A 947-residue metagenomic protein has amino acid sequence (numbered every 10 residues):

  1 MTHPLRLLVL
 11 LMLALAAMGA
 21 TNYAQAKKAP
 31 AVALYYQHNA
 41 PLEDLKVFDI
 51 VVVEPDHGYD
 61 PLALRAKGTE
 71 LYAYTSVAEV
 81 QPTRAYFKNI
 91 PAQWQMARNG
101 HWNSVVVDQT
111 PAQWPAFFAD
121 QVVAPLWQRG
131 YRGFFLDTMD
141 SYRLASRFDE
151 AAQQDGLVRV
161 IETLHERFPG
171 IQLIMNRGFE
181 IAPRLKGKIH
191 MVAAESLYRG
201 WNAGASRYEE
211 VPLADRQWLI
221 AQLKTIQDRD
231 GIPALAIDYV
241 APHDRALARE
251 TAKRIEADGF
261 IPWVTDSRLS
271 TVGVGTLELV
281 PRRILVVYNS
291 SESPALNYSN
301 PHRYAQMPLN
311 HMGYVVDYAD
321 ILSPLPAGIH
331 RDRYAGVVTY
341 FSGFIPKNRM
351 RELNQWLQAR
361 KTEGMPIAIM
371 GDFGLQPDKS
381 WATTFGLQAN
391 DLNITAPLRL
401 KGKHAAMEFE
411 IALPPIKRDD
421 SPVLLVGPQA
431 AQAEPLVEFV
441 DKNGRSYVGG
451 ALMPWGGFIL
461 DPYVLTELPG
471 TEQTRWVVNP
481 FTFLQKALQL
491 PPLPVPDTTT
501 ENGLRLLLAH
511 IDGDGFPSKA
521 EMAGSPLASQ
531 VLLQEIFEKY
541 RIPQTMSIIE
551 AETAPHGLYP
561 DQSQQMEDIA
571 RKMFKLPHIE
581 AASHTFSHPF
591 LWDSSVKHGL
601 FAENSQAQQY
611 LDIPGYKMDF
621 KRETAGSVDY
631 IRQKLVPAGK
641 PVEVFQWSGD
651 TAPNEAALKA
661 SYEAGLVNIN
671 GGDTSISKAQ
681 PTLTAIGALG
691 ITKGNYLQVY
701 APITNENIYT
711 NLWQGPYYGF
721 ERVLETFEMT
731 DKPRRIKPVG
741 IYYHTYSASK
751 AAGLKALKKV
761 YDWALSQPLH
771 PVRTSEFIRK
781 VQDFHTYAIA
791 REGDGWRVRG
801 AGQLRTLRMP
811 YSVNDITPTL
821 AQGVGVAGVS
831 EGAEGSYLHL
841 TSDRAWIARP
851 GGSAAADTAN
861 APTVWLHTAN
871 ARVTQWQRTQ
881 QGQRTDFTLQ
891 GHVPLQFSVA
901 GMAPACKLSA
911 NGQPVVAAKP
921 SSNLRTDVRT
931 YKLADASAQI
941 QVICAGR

Functional and structural regions predicted by a protein language model:
Y35-D49, D56-G58, P294-P377: Helical hinge/lid and interdomain linker segments adjacent to catalytic or ligand-binding clefts that mediate domain
A97-Q109, E363, M370, G374-T383 (+5 more regions): Metal-dependent polysaccharide deacetylase catalytic core of the NodB/CE4 family, i.e., the active-site-bearing domain
D140-E162, E166, Q172, N176-K188 (+4 more regions): Catalytic domains of cell-wall/extracellular-matrix polysaccharide-remodeling enzymes, centered on de-N-acetylation
D228-A241, L490-E521, F537, P614 (+6 more regions): Catalytic grooves of carbohydrate-active enzymes
I261-E278, V315-L322, P326, A487-G503 (+6 more regions): C-terminal domain-boundary segment and adjacent tail
S270, I369, W763, P768-R947: Non-catalytic C-terminal accessory domains or segments of carbohydrate-active enzymes
R283, H311, E408, A412-R505: A glycine-centered loop/beta-turn motif at secondary-structure junctions
I345-P415: A glycine-rich, often tryptophan-bearing local segment used as a flexible ligand/cofactor-contacting loop or short
